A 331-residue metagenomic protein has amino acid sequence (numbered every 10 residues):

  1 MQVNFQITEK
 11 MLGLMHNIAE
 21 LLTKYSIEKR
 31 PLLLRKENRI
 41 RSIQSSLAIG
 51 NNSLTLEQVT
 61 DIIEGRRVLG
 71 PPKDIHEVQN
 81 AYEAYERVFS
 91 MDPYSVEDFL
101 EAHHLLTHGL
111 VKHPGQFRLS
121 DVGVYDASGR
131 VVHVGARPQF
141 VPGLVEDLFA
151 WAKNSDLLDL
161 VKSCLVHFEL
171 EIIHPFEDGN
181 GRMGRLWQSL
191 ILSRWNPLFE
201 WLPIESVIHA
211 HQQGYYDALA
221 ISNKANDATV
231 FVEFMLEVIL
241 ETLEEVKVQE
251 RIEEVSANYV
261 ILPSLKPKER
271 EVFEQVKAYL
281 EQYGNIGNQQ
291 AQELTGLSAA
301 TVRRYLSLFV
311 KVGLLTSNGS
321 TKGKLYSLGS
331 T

Functional and structural regions predicted by a protein language model:
M1-T331: FIC/Doc superfamily catalytic core
